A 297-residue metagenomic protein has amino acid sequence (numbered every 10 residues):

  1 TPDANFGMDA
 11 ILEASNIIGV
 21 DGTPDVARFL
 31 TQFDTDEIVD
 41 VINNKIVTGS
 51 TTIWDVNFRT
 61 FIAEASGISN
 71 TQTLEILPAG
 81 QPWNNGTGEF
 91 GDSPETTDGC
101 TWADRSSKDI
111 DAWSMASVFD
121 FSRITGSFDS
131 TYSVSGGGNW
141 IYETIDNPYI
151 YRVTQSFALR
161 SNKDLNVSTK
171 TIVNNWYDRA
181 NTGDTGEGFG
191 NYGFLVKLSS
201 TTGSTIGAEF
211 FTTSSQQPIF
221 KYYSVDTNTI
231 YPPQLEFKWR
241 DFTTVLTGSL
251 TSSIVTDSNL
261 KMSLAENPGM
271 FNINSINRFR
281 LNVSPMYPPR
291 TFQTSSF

Functional and structural regions predicted by a protein language model:
T1-M270, N282: Secreted, disulfide-rich extracellular signaling modules
L264, M270-I273, R280-F297: Contiguous segments within soluble domain cores/interaction surfaces
